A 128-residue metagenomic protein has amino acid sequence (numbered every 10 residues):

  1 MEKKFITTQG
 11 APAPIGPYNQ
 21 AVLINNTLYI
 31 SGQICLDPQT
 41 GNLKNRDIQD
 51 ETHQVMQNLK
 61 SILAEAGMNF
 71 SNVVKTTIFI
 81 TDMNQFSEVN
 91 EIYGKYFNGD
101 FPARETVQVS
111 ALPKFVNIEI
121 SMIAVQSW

Functional and structural regions predicted by a protein language model:
E2-W128: Short, polar/acidic, helix-capping and beta-turn segments at strand->helix junctions that line the mouths
